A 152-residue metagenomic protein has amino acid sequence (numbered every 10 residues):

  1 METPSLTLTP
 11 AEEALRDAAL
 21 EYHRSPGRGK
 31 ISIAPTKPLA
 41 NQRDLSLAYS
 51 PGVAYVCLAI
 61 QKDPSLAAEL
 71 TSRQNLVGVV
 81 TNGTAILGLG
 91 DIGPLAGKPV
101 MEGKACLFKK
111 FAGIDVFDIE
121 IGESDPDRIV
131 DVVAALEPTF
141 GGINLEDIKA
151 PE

Functional and structural regions predicted by a protein language model:
E2-E152: N-terminal ligand-binding/catalytic initiation module
